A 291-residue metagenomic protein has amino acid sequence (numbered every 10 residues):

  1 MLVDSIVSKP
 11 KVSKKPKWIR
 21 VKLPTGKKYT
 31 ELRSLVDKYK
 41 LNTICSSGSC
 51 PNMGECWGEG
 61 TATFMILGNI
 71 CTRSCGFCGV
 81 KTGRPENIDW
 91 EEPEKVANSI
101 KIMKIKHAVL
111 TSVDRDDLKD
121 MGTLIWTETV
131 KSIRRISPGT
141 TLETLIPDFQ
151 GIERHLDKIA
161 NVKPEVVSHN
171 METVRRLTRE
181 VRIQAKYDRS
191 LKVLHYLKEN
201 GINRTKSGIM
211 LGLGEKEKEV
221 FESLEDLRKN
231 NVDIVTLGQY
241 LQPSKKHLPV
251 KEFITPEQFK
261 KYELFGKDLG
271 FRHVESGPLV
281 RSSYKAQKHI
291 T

Functional and structural regions predicted by a protein language model:
M1-T63, E94-N98, I102-K104, E128-T140 (+2 more regions): Auxiliary Fe-S-binding modules of radical SAM enzymes
I44-C56, L67-T82: Local cysteine-cluster metal-coordination motifs and their immediate loop/turn environment, predominantly Fe-S cluster
I66, V80-W90, E143, P147-I152 (+2 more regions): Active-site mouth loops of central-metabolism enzymes
T82-V109: Conserved alpha-helical substructure of the radical SAM core
A108-L110, L142, V167-H169, V235 (+1 more regions): Hydrophobic residues within beta-strands of alpha/beta enzymes
V109-K119, F149-I152, E165-Y187, N203-K206 (+2 more regions): Conserved radical SAM core fold
M121-L124, I152-N161: Distinct, well-ordered alpha-helical segments
